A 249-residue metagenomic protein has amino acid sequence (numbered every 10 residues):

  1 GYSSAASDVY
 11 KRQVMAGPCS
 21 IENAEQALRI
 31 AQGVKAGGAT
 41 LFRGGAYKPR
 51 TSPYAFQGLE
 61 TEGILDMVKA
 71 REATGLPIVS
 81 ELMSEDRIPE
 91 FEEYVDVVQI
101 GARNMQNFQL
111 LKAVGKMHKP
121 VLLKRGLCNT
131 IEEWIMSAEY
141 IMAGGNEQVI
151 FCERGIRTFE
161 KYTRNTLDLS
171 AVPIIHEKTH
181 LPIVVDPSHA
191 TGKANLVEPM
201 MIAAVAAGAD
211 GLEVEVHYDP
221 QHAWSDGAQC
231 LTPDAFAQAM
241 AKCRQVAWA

Functional and structural regions predicted by a protein language model:
G1-A6, Y10: Single conserved hydrophobic/aromatic residue that forms the stacking wall/gate of nucleotide- or nucleobase-binding
R12-A27, P53-Q57, V79-E81, A102 (+2 more regions): Active-site mouth loops of central-metabolism enzymes
V14-G17, F42-G44, I78-S80, V98-I100 (+4 more regions): Hydrophobic faces of well-ordered beta-strands that scaffold small-molecule active sites in alpha/beta enzyme cores
G38, E90-Q99, G115-V121, M142-Q148 (+2 more regions): Glycine-enriched alpha-helix->loop->beta-strand junction motifs that scaffold or abut catalytic
R43-T61, H217-C230: Glycine-rich, proline-tolerant flexible connector loops at the mouths of alpha/beta enzymes
P49-V95, Q99, N107-L110: N-terminal active-site wall of soluble small-molecule enzyme domains
R50, N104-S170: Conserved anion-binding
Q57-S80, V114-P120, L169-I183, Q229-A249: Alpha-helix-loop-beta-strand connector modules within alpha/beta enzyme cores
